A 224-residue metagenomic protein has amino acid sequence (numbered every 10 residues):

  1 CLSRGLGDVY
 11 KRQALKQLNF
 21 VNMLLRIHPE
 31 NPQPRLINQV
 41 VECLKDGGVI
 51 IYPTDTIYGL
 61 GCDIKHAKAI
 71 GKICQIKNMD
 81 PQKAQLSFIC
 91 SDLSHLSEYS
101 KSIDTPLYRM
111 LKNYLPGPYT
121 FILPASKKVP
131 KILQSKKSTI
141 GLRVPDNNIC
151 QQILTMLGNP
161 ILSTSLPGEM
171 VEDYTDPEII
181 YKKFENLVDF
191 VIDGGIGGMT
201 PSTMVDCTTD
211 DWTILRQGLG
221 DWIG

Functional and structural regions predicted by a protein language model:
C1-Q13: Single conserved hydrophobic/aromatic residue that forms the stacking wall/gate of nucleotide- or nucleobase-binding
A14-G224: Active-site-adjacent structural elements in enzyme catalytic cores
